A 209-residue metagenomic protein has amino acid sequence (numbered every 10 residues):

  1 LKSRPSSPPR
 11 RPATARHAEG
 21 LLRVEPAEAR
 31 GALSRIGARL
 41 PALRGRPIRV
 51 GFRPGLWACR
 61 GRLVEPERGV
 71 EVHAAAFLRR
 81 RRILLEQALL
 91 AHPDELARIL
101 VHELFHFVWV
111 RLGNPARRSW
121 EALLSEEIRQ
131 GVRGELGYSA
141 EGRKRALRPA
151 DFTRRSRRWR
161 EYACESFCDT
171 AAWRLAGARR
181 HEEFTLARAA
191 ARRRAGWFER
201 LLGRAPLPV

Functional and structural regions predicted by a protein language model:
K2-P8: Acidic, serine/threonine- and proline/glycine-rich low-complexity repeats
A13-R46, L56-R79, R117-V209: Metalloprotease/metallohydrolase-associated module, dominated by Zn2+-dependent proteases
I48-F52: Generic structural signal for residues in well-ordered beta-strands
P54-L56, L89: Short, flexible loop/turn elements at secondary-structure junctions
L84-L100, S156-W159: Short pre-active-site segment immediately N-terminal to the catalytic Zn-binding motif
R98-R111: Active-site recognition of the HExxH zinc-binding catalytic motif
